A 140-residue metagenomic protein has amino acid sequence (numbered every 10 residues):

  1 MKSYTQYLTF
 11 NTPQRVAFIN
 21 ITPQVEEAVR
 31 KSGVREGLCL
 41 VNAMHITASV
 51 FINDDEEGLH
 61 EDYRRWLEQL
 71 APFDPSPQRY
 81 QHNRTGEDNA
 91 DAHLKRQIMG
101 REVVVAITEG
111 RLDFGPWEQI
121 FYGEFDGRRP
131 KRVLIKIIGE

Functional and structural regions predicted by a protein language model:
M1-E140: Active-site histidine-anchored catalytic micro-motif
